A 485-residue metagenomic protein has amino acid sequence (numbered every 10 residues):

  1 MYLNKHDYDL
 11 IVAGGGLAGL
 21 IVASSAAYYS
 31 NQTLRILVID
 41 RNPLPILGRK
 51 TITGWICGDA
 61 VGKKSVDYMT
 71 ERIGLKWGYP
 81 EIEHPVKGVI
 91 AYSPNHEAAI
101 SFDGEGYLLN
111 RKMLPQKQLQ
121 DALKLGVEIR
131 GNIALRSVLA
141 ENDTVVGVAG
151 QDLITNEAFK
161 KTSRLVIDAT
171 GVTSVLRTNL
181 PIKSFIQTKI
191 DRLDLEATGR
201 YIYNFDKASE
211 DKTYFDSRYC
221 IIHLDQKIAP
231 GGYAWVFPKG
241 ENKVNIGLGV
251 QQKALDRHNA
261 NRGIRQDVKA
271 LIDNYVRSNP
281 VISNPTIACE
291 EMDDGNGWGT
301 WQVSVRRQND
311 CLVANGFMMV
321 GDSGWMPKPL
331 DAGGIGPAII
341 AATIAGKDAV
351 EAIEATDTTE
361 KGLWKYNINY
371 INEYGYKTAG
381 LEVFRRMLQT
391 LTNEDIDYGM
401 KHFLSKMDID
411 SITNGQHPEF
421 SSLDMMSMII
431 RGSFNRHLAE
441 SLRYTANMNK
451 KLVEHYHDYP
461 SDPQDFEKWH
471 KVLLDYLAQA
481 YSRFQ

Functional and structural regions predicted by a protein language model:
L3-V38: N-terminal Rossmann-like FAD-binding beta1-loop-alpha1 element of flavoenzymes
G15, S25-Y28, D121-S283, W325: Predominantly flavin-linked oxidoreductase catalytic cores and closely associated redox partners
S25, Y29, R41-V89: N-terminal FAD cofactor-binding segment of flavoenzymes
C57-K64, S101-D121, Y201, D256-D267: Short beta-strand to alpha-helix junction loop
D67-K117: A conserved beta-strand/loop capping segment in the N-terminal third of enzymes that catalyze redox or closely related
L135, I228-A234, V250-D256, A260-A345 (+3 more regions): FAD/FMN-dependent oxidoreductases across multiple families
W325, K347-Y398: Active-site-proximal substrate-binding core of FAD-dependent oxidoreductases
M387-Q485: C-terminal auxiliary extensions adjacent to catalytic cores
